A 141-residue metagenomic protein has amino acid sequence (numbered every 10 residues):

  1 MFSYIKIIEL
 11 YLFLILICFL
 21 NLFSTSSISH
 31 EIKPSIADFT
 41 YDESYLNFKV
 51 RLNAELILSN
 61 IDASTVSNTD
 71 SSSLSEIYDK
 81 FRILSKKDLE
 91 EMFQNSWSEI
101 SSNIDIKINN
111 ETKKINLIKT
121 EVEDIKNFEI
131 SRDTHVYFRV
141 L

Functional and structural regions predicted by a protein language model:
F2, L22-F23: Short, aromatic- and cysteine-enriched interfacial helices/patches that mediate contacts at lipid membranes
F2-L12: Bacterial N-terminal signal peptides that target proteins for export
Y11-N21: Bacterial N-terminal signal peptides
S26-L141: N-terminal soluble domains immediately following signal/targeting peptides that reside in extracytoplasmic
